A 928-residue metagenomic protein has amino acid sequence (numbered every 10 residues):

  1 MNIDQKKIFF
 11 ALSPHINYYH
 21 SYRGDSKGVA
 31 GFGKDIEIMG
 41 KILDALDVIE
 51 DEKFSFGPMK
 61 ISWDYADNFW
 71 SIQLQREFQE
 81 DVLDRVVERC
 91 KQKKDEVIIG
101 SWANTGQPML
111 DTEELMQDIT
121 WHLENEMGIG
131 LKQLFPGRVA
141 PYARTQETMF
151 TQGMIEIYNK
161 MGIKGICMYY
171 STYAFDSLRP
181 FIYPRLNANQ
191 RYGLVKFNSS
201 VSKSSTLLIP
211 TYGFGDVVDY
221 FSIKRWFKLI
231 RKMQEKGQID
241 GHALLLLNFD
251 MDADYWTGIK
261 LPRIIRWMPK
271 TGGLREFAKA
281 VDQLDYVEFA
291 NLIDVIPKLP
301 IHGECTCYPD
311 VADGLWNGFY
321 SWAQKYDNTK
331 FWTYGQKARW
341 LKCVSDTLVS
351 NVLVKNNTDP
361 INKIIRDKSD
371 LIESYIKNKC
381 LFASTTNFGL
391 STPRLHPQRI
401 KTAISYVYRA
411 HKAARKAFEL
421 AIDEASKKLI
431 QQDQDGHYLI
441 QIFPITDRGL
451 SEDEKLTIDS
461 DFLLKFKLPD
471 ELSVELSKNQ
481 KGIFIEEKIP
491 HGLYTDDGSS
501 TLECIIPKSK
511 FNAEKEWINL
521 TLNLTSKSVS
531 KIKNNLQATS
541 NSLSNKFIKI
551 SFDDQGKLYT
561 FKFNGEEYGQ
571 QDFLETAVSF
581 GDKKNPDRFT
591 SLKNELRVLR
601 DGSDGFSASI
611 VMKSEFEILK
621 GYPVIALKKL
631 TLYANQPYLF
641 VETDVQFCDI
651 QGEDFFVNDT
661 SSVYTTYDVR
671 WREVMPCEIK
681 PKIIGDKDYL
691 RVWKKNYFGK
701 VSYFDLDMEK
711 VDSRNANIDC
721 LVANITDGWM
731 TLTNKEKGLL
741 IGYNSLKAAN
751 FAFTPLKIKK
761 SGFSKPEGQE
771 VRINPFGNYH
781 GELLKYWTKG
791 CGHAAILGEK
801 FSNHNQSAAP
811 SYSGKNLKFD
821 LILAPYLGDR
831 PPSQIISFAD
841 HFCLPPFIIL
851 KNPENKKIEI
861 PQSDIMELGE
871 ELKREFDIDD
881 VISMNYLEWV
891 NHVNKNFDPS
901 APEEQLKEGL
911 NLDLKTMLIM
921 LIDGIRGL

Functional and structural regions predicted by a protein language model:
N2-P141, T148-L207, F227-G241, R275 (+1 more regions): Catalytic alpha-helical scaffold of carbohydrate-active enzymes acting on polysaccharides/glycoconjugates
P14, Y65, I99, I209-T211 (+5 more regions): Pocket-edge structural micro-motifs
N17-Y19, D67-S71, A103-T105, T148-T151 (+9 more regions): Short, solvent-exposed loop/turn segments at secondary-structure junctions
S21-G31, G100-D111, V139-A140, Y212-D216 (+7 more regions): Glycine- and acidic
R23-K34, Q75-E77, W256-P269, E653-N658: Short, flexible/disordered intra-domain loops and linkers
Q79-E80, I209-Y212, N696-Y697: Short, solvent-exposed helix-helix connector turns and helix-capping sites enriched in acidic/polar residues
V139-R144, F150-W332, E452, T457 (+3 more regions): Aromatic- and carboxylate-enriched substrate-binding clefts and catalytic-loop regions of carbohydrate-active enzymes
R263-I265, G272-L928: Terminal accessory/anchoring regions of large secretory-pathway or extracellular enzymes
